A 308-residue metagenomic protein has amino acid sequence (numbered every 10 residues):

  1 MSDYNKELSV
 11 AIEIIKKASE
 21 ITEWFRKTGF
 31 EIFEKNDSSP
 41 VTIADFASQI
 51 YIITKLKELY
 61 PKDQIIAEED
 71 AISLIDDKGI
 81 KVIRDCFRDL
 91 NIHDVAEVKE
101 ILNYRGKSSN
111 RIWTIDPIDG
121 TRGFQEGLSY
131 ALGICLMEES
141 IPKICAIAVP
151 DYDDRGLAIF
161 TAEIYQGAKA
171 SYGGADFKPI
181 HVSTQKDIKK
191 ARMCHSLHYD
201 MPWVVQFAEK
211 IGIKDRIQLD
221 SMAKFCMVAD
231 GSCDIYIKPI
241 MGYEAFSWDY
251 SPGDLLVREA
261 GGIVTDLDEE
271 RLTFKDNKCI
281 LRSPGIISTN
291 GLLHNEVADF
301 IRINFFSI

Functional and structural regions predicted by a protein language model:
M1-I118, D151, L292, A298-I308: N-terminal subdomain of lithium-sensitive/metallo-dependent phosphomonoesterases centered on the IMPase/IPPase/PAP
T22, G120-T121, M193, V228: Buried hydrophobic positions in well-ordered alpha/beta secondary-structure cores of metabolic enzymes
E34-N36, K107, D154, I188-K189 (+1 more regions): Short glycine-enriched loop/turn motifs at secondary-structure junctions
F46, E69, P117-G120, P150 (+4 more regions): Generic detector of well-ordered alpha-helical packing
Y60, E69, L136-E138, A170-Y172: Residue-level signal for short segments within beta-strands and strand-turn junctions of well-structured beta-sheet
R84, A96-Y165: DPxDG-like acidic metal-binding loop motif
E163-Q166, G173-I308: An extended, acidic
